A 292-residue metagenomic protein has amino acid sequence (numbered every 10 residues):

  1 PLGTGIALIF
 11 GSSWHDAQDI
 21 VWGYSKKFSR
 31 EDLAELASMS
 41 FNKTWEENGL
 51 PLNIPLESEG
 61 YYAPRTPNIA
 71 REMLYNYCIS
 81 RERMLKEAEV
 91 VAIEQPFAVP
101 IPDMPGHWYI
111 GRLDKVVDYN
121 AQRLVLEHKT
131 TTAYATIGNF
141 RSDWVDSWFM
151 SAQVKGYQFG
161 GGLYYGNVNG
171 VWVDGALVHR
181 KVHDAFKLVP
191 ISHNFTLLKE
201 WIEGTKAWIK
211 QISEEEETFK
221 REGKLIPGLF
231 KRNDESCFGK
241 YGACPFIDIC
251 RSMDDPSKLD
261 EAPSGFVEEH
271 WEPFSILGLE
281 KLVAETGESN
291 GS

Functional and structural regions predicted by a protein language model:
P1-L2, N53, V125, A133-N139 (+1 more regions): Short amphipathic alpha-helical segments and their helix-coil junctions
P1-S40, K240, A262, S275-S292: Charged, glycine-rich intrinsically disordered N-terminal tails and low-complexity linkers that flank
I6, F10, T66, A70 (+1 more regions): Hydrophobic (often cysteine-bearing) scaffold residues that line and stabilize catalytic clefts of nucleotide/cofactor
I9, S13-D16, A152-G160: Short amphipathic alpha-helical face segments that pack within enzyme cores and frequently flank/anchor catalytic
A17-P96, P100: A non-catalytic, helix-rich entry segment at domain boundaries
A92-V154, Q158, Y164: Non-catalytic protein-protein interaction segments used by genome-maintenance enzymes to assemble and couple activities
D146-F149, G156-S292: Metal-dependent nuclease catalytic regions and adjoining charged, substrate-binding loops involved in nucleic-acid end
